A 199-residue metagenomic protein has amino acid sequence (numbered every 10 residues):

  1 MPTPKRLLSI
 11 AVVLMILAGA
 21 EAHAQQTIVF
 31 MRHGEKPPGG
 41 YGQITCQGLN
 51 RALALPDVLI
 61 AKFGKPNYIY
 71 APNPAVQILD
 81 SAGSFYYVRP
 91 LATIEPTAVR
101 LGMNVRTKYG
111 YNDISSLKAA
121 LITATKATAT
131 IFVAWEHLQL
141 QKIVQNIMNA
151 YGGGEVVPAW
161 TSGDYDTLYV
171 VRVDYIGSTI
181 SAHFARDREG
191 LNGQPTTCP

Functional and structural regions predicted by a protein language model:
M1-I10: Bacterial N-terminal signal peptides that target proteins for export
S9-A18: Bacterial N-terminal signal peptides
G19-A24: Sec/Tat signal peptide C-region and signal peptidase I cleavage site
Q25-T128, Q139-P199: Active-site-proximal alpha-helix that buttresses catalytic centers in soluble enzyme cores
I131: Mobile, glycine-rich extracellular loop/lid and propeptide segments that shape or gate substrate/ligand access
A134-E136: Short beta-strand segments
